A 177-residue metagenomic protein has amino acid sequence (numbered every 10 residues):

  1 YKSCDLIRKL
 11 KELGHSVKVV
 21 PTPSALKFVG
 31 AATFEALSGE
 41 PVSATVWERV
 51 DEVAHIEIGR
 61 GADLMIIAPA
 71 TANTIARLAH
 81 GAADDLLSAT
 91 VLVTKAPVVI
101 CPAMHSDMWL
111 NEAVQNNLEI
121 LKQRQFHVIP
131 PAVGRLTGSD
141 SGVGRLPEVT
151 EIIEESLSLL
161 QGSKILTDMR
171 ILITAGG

Functional and structural regions predicted by a protein language model:
Y1-V99, H105-G177: A cross-family phosphate/adenosyl-ligand binding-site feature
